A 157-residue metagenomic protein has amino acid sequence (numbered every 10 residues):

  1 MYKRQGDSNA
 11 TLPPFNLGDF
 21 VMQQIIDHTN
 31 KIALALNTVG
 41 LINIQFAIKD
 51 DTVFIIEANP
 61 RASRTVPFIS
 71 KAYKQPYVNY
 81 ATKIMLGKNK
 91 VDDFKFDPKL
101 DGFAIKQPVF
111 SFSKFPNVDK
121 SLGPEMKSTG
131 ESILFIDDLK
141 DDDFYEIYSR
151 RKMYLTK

Functional and structural regions predicted by a protein language model:
K3-K157: ATP-dependent carboxylate activation and anion-phosphoryl transfer catalytic cores that bind Mg-ATP to form
